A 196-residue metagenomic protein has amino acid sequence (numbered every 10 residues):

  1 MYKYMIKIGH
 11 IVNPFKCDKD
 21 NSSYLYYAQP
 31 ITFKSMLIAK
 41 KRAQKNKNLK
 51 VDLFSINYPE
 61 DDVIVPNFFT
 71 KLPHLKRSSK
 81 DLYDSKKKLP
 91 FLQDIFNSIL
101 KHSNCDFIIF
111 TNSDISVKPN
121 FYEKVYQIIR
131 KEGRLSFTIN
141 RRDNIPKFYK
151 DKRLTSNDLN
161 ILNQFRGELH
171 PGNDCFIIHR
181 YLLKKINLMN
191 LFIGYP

Functional and structural regions predicted by a protein language model:
M1-K34: N-proximal low-complexity "stem/linker" segments adjacent to membrane-targeting elements
M5-D18, I56-P59, L72-D81, I139-R142 (+1 more regions): Short loop/turn segments at strand-loop or loop-helix junctions that form parts of catalytic or ligand-binding pockets
P14-S22, E60-D61, D114-K118, D143-I145: Short acidic, S/G/P-rich loop/turn micro-motifs used as interaction or catalytic elements
K16-Q29, D81-K87, Y149-K150, L191-G194: Short, flexible/disordered intra-domain loops and linkers
L25-L49: Short, acidic, metal-binding catalytic loop of nucleotide-sugar glycosyltransferases
L49, F54-D106: Active-site-proximal specificity loops/subdomain of glycosyltransferases
K88, F96-L100, S116-P196: Conserved catalytic core of nucleotide-sugar-dependent glycosyltransferases
C105-S116: Short beta-strand-to-loop acidic/aromatic patch adjacent to the donor-nucleotide binding site
